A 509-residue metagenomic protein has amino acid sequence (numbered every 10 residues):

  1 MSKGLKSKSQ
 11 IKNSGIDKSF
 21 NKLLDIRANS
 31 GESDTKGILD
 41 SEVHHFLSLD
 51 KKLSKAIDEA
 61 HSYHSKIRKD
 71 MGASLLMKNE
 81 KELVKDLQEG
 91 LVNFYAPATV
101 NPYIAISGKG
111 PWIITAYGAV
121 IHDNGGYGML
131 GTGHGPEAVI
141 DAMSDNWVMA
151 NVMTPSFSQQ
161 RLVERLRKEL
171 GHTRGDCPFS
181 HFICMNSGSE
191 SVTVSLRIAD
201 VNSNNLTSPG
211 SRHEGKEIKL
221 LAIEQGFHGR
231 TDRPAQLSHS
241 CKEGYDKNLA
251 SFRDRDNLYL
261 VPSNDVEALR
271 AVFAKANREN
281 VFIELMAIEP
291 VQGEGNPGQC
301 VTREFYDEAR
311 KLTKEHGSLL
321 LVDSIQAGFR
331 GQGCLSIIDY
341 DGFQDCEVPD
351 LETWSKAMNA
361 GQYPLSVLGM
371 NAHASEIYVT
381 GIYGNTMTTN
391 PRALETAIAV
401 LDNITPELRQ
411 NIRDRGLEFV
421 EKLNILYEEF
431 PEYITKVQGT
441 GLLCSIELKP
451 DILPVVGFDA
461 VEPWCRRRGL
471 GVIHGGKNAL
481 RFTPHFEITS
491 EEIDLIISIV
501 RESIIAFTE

Functional and structural regions predicted by a protein language model:
M1-F179: N-terminal glycine-rich, Lys/His-bearing helix-loop that initiates the first secondary-structure elements of many
G4-G37, G133, A138, R167-A287 (+1 more regions): PLP-dependent aspartate aminotransferase-fold enzymes
K22, I26-N29, P406, P484-E509: PLP-dependent enzyme catalytic core of the Aspartate aminotransferase-like
A142, T389-N411, R415: Structural motif of enzymes handling amino- and sulfur-group chemistry
R230-P234, G342-I377, T389-L394: Active-site PLP attachment segment
E289-T302, G317-F343: Conserved PLP phosphate-binding loop immediately N-terminal to the Schiff-base lysine helix in PLP-dependent enzymes
M387, I446-D451, G471-V500: Conserved PLP-binding active-site segment of the aspartate aminotransferase-like
G416-V420, F430-W464, F486-S490: Conserved PLP-binding catalytic core of the aspartate aminotransferase-like
